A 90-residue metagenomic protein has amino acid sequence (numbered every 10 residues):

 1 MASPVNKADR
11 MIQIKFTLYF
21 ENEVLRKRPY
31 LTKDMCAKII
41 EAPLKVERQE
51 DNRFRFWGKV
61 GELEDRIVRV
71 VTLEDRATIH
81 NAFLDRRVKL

Functional and structural regions predicted by a protein language model:
M1-L90: Ribonuclease/tRNase effector modules and their secretory precursors
